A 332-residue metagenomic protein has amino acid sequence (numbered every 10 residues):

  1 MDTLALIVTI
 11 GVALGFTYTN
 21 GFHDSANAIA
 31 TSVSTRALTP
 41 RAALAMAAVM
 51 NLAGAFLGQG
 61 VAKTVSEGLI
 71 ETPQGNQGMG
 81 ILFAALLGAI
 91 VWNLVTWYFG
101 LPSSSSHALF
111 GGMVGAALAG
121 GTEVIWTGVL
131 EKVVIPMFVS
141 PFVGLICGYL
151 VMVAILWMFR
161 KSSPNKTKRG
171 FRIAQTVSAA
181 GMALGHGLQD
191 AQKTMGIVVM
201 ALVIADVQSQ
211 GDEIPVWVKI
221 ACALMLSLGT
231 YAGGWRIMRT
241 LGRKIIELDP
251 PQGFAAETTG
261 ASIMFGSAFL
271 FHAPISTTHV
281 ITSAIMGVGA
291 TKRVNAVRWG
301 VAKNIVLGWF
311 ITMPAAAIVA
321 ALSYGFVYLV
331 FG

Functional and structural regions predicted by a protein language model:
M1-G332: Multi-pass alpha-helical transmembrane bundle typical of ion/small-solute transporters and intramembrane aspartyl
